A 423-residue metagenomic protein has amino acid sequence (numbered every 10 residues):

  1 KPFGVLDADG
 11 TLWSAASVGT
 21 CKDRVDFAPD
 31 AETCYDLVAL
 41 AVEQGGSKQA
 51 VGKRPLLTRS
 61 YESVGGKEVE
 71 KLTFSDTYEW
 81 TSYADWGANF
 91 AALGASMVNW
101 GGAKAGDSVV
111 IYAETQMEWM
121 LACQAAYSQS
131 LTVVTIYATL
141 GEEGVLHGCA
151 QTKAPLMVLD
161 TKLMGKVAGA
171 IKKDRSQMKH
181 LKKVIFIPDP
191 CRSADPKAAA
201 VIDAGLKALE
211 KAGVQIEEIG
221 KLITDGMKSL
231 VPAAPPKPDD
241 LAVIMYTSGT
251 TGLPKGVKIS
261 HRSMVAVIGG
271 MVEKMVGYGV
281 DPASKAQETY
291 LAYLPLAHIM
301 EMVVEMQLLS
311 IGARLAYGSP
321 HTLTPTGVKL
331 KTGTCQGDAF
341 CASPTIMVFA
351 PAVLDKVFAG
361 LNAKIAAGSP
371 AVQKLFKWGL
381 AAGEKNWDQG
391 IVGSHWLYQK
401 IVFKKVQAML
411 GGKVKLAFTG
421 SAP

Functional and structural regions predicted by a protein language model:
K1-G4, V51, S128-K221: Structural core segment of the AMP-binding/adenylate-forming
D26-D30, V51-Q124, G141-H147: Conserved AMP-binding/adenylate-forming core of the ANL superfamily
Q49, E210-E217, K221-Y246, L253 (+1 more regions): Conserved pre-ATP/AMP-binding loop-to-beta segment of ANL
W80-Y83, A242-G269: Conserved AMP-binding A3 loop
A91-L93, V257-P282, L380, K404: Conserved structural elements of the adenylate-forming
C123, L140-K173, V267-L291, E305 (+2 more regions): Conserved ATP-dependent adenylate/AMP-binding module captured primarily in the ANL superfamily
Q124-Q129, I299-A316, F340-C341: Conserved short alpha-helical elements in the N-terminal third of ANL/AMP-binding
G220, A342-K415: Alpha-helical "lid/cap" subdomains adjacent to substrate-binding clefts that gate access and reposition the ligand
